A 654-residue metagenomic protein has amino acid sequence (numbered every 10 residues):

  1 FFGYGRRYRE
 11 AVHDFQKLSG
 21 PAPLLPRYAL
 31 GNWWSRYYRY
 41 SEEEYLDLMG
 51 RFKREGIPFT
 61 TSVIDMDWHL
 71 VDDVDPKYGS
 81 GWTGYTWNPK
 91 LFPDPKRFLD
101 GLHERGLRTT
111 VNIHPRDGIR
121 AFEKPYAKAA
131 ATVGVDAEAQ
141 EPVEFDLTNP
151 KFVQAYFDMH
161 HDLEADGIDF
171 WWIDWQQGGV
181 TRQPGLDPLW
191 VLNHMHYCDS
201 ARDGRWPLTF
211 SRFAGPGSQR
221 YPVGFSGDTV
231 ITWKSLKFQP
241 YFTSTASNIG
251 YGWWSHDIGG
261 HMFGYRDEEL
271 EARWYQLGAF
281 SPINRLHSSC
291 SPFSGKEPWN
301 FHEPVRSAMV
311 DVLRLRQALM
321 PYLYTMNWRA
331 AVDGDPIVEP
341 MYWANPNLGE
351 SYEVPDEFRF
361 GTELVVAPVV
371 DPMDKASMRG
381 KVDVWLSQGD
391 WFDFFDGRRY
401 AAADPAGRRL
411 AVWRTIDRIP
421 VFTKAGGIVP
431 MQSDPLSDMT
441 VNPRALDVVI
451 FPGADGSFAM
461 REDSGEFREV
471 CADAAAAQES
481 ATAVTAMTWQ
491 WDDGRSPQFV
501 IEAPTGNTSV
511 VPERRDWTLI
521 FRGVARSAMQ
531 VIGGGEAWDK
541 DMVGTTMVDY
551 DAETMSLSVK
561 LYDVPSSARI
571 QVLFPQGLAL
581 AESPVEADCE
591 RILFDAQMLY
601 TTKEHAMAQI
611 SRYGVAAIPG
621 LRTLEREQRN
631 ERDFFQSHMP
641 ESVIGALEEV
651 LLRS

Functional and structural regions predicted by a protein language model:
F1-R418, T423-K424, E466, L647 (+1 more regions): Catalytic-domain carbohydrate-binding cleft regions of carbohydrate-active enzymes
D146, D393, D463, D492 (+2 more regions): Acidic/polar residues at beta-strand termini and the immediately following turn/coil
K375-A376, A401-A403, R408-V412, M431 (+3 more regions): A short local loop/turn or secondary-structure capping micro-motif enriched for an aromatic residue
V384, Q388-A402, F521-D549: Proteolytic-maturation and junctional protease-sensitive modules
T423-W538, D549-D551, K560-S654: Accessory, solvent-exposed terminal regions and/or long lumenal/extracellular loops of proteins
M555-L557: Short strand-edge motifs at loop-to-beta-strand transitions and within beta-strands of extracellular beta-rich domains
